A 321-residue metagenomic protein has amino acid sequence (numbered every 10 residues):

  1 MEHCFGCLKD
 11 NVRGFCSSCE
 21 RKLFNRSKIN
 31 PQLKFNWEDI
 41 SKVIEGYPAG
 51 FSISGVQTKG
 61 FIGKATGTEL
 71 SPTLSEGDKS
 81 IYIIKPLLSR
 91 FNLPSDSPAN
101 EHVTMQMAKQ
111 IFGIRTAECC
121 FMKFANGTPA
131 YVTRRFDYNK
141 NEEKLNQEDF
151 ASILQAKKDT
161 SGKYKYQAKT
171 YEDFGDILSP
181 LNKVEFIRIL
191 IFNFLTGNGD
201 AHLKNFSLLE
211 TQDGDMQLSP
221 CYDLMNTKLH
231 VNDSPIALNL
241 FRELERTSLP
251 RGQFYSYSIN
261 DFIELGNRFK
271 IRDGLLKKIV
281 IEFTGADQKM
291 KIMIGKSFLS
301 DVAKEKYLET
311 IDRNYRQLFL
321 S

Functional and structural regions predicted by a protein language model:
M1-L203, S207-S321: Anionic ligand-binding catalytic core segments
